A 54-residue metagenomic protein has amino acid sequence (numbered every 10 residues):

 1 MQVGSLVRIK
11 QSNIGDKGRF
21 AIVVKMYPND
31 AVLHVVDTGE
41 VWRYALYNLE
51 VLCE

Functional and structural regions predicted by a protein language model:
Q2-E54: Basic/aromatic-rich interaction segments and small domains that mediate binding to polyanionic partners
